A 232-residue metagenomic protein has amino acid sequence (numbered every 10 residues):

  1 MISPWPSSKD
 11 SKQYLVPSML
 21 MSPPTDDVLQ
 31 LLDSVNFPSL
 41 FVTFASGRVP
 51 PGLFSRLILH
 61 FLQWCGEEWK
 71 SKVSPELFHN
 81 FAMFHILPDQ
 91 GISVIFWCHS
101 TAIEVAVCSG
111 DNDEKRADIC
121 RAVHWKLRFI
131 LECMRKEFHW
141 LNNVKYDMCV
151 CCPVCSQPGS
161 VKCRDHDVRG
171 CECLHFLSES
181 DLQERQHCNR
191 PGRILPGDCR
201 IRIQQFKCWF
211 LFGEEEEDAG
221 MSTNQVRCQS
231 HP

Functional and structural regions predicted by a protein language model:
M1-P232: Extended, non-catalytic interaction/assembly segments in eukaryotic proteins
